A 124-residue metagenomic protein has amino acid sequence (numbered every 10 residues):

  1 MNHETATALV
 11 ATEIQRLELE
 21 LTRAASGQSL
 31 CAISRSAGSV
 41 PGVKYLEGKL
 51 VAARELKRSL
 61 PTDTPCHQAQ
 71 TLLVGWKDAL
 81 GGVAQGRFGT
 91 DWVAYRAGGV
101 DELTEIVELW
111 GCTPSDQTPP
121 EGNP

Functional and structural regions predicted by a protein language model:
M1-E18, E55-T71: Short, charge/polar-rich alpha-helical segments
H3-T7, A11-I14, S36, V43 (+5 more regions): Amphipathic alpha-helical coiled-coil segments with heptad-repeat character
V10, Y45, A53-L56, A69 (+4 more regions): A compositionally biased, intrinsically disordered/low-complexity signal enriched for hydrophobic/aromatic residues
L17-Q28, A53, W76-L80, L103: Non-transmembrane amphipathic alpha-helical segments
A25-V43, T62, A84-A94, C112-D116: Charged, low-complexity interaction regions
G42-P65, E102-D116: Amphipathic alpha-helical coiled-coil segments
P61-R87: Amphipathic alpha-helical oligomerization segments
K77-P124: Amphipathic alpha-helical binding modules
